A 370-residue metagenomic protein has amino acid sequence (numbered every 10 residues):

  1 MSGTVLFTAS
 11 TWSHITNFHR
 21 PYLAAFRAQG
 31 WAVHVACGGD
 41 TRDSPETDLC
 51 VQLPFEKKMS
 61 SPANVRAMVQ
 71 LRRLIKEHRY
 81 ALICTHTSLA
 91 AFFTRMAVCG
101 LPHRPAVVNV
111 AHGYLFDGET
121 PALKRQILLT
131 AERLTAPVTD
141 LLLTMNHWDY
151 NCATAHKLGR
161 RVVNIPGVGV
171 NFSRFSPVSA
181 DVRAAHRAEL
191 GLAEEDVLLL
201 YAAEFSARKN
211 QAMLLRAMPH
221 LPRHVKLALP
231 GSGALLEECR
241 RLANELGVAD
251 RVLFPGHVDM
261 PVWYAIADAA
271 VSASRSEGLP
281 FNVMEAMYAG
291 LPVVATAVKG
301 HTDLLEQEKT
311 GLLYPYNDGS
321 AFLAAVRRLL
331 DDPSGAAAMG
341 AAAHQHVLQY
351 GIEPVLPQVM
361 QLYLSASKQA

Functional and structural regions predicted by a protein language model:
T16-P21, V197-H220, A234-R240, L312 (+1 more regions): A conserved mid-protein helix/loop that constitutes part of the nucleotide-sugar donor-binding site
V51-Q52, R133-V182: Donor nucleotide-sugar binding/catalytic pocket of nucleotide-sugar-dependent glycosyltransferases
T85-A91, A111: Short His-centered aromatic/hydrophobic patch
A185-A188, A321, R328, G335-Q349 (+1 more regions): A short, well-ordered alpha-helix in the C-terminal region of glycosyltransferases
L235-E238, A249-V258, W263, L312-L313: Active-site donor-binding acidic/aromatic loop of nucleotide-activated sugar and phosphosugar transferases involved
R275: Aromatic "clamp/platform" in nucleotide-sugar-dependent glycosyltransferases that forms part of the donor/acceptor
P292-A295: Short hydrophobic beta-strand element within catalytic cores of glycosyltransferases and related nucleotide-activated
Q307-E308, L312-G319, R328-P333: Conserved acidic donor-binding segment of nucleotide-sugar-dependent glycosyltransferases
